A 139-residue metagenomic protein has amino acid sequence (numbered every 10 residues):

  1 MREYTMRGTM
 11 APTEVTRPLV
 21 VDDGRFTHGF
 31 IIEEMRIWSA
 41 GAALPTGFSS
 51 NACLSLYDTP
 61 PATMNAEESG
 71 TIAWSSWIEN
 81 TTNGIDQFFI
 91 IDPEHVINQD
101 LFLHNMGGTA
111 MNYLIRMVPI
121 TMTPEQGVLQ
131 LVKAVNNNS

Functional and structural regions predicted by a protein language model:
M1-S139: Beta-strand-centric surfaces of beta-sandwich/beta-rich domains
